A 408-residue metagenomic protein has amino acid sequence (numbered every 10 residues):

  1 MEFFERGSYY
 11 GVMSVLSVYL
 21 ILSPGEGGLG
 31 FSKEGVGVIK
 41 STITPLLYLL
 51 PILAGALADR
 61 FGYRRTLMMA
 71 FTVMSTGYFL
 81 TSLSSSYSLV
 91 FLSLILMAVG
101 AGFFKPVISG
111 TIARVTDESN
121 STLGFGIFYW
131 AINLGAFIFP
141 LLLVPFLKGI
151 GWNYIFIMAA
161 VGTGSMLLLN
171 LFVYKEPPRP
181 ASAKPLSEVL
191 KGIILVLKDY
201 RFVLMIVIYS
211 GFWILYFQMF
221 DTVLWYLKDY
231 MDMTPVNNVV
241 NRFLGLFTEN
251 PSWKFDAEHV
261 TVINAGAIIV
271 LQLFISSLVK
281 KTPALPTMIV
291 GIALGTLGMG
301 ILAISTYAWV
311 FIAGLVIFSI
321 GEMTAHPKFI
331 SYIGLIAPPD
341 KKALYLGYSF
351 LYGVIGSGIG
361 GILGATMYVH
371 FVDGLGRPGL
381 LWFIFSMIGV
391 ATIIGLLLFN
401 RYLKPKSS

Functional and structural regions predicted by a protein language model:
S14-G35, D221-F255: Short amphipathic helix-loop junctions that connect adjacent transmembrane helices in Major Facilitator Superfamily/SLC
V38-A56, V262-I275: Central cavity-lining transmembrane alpha-helices of secondary-active solute carriers, predominantly the Major
T72-S86, A293-T306: C-terminal ends and interior cores of transmembrane alpha-helices in multi-pass membrane transporters/permeases
F103-D117, M323-P338: Intracellular juxtamembrane helix-capping segments at the cytosolic ends of symmetry-related transmembrane helices
T122-K148, G162-M166, S349-I362: Glycine-rich segments within core transmembrane alpha-helices of 12-TM secondary carriers
P145-V161, T366-V390: A membrane-interface helix-boundary motif in multi-pass transporters
R179-V207, V239: Juxtamembrane intracellular "pre-TM" segments in multi-pass secondary transporters
